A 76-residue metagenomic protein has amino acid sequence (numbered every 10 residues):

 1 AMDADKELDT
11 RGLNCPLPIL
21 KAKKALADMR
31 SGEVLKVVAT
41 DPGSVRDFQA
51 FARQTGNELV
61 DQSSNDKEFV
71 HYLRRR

Functional and structural regions predicted by a protein language model:
A4-R11: Short amphipathic
E7, V34-K36, Y72: Short aromatic/hydrophobic contact patches that present stacked aromatics for nucleic-acid/ligand binding
T10, A39, L73-R75: Hydrophobic residues in beta-strands and at strand termini
P16-E58: Amphipathic, hydrophobic secondary-structure cores in small proteins
Q49-R76: C-terminal structural segments of small proteins and small subunits
